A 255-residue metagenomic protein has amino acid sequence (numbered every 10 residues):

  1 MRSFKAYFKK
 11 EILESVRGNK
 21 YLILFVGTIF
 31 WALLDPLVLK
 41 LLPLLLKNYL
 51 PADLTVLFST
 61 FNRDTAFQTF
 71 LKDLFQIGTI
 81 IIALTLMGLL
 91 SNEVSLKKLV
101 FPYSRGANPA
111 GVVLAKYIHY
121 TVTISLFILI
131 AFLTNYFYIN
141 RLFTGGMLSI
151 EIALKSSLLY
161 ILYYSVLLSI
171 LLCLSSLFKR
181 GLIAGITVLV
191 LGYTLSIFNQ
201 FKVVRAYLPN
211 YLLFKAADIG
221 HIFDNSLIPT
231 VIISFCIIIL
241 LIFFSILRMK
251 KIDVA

Functional and structural regions predicted by a protein language model:
M1-T28: Aromatic- and glycine-rich beta-strand/loop motifs that create alpha-glucan
L24-I29, I183-L195, Y207-L212: Central hydrophobic cores of alpha-helical transmembrane segments in multi-pass integral membrane proteins
G27-L84, G88, L114-F178, L182 (+1 more regions): Secretory targeting signals
V38-K40, L195-V204, H221-I222: Juxtamembrane membrane-interface segments at transmembrane alpha-helix termini
L89-T121: Helix-loop-helix units of permease transmembrane domains in multi-pass membrane transporters, especially ABC
V203-H221: Short hydrophobic, aromatic-rich alpha-helical segments embedded in or entering the lipid bilayer of multi-pass
C236-A255: Junction motif at the cytosolic side of a transmembrane helix
